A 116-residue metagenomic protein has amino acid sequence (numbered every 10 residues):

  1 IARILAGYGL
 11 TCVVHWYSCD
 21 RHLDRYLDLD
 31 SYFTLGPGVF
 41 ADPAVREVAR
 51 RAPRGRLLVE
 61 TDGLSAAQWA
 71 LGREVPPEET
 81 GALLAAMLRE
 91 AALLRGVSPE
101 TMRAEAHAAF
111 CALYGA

Functional and structural regions predicted by a protein language model:
I1-L58: Catalytic pocket-lining loop regions of alpha/beta-barrel enzymes, especially the amidohydrolase/enolase/GH5 lineages
P43, V75-A82: Residues at secondary-structure transition points
G55-P77: Short acidic/histidine-rich active-site segments
G81-A116: Mid-to-C-terminal alpha-helical segments outside catalytic/metal-binding sites
